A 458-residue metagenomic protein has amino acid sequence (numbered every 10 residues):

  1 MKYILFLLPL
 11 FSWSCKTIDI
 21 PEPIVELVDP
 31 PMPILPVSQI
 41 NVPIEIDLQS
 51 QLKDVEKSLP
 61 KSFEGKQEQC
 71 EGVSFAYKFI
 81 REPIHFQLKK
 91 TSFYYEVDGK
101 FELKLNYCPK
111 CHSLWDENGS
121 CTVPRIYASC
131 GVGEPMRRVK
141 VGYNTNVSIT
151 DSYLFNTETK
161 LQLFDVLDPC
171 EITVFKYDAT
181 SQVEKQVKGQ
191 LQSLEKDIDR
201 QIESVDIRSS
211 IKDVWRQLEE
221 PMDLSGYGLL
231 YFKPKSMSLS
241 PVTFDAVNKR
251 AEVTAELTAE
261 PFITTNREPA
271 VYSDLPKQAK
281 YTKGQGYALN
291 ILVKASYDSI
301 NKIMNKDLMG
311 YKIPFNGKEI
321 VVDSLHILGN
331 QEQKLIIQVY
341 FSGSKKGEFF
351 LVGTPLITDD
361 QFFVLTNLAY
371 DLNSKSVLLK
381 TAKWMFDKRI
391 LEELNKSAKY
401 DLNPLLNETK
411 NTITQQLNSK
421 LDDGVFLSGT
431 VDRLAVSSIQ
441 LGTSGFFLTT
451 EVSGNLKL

Functional and structural regions predicted by a protein language model:
M1-L7: Sec-dependent signal peptide recognition, specifically the positively charged N-region followed immediately by
S12-S14: C-terminal motif of bacterial Sec signal peptides marking the signal peptidase cleavage site
K16-L458: Extracellular/lumenal and peripheral-membrane lipid-interaction modules
